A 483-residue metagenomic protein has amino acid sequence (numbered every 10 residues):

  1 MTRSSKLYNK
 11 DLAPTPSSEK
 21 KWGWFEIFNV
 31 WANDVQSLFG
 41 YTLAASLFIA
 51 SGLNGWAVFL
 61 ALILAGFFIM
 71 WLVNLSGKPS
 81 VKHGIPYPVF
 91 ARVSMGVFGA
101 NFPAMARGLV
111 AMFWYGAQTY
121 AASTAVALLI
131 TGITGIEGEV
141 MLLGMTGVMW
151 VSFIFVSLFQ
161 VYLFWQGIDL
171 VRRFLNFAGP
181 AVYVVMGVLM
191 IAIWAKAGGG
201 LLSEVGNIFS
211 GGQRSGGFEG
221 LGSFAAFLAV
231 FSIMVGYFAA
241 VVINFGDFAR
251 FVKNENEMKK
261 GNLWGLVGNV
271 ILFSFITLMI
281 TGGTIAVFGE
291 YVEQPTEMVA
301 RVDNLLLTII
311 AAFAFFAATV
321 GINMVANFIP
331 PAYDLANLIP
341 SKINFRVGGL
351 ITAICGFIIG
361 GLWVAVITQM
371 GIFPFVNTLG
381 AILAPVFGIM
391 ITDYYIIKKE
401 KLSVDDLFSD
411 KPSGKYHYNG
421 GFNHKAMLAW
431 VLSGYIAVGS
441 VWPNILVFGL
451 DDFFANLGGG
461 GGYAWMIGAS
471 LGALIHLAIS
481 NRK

Functional and structural regions predicted by a protein language model:
M1-W56, F67, M186-L189, I193-K196 (+2 more regions): Membrane-interface "cap" regions at the ends of multi-pass membrane proteins
P14, V386-I475: C-terminal membrane-solvent junction of multi-pass transporters and transport-like membrane proteins
S37-G40, L64-L72, A106-Q118, P180-A195 (+3 more regions): Selective recognition of specific alpha-helical transmembrane segments in multi-pass small-molecule
F48-G52, G77-P79, S94, F102 (+8 more regions): Membrane-water interface regions at transmembrane-helix termini and the short interhelical loops of multi-pass membrane
L62-M95, R107-V110, W114-Y120, I280-T284 (+2 more regions): Juxtamembrane transmembrane-helix boundary signature
A104, T131-W165, P180-L189, V230-F245 (+2 more regions): Transmembrane alpha-helical segments of multi-pass small-molecule transport proteins
A106, A117, S123, V151-K196 (+3 more regions): Membrane-interface loop-to-helix entry segments
T119, S123-G132, A181-Q213, Y237 (+3 more regions): Hydrophobic alpha-helical segments and their helix-loop junctions in multi-pass secondary transporters
